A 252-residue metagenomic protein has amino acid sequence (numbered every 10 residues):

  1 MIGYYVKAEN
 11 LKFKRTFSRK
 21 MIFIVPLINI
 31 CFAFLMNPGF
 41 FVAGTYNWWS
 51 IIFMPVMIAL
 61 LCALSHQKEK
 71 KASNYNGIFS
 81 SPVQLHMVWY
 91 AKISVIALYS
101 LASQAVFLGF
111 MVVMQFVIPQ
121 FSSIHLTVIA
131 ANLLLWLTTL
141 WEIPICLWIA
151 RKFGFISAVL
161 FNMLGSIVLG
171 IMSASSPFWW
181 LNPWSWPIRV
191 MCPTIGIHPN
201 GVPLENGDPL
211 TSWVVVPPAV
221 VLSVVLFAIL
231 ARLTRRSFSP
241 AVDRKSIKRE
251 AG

Functional and structural regions predicted by a protein language model:
M1-F23, P240-G252: Aromatic- and glycine-rich beta-strand/loop motifs that create alpha-glucan
R15-P38, W48-L61, A158-S173, L222 (+1 more regions): Hydrophobic alpha-helical transmembrane segments of multi-pass membrane transport/permease proteins
P26-M57, S94-F155, P209-V214: Secretory targeting signals
F40, L164-I247: Terminal transmembrane helical anchor/hairpin motif
I58-C62, E142-C146, I229-L230, T234: Hydrophobic/aromatic residues in alpha-helical transmembrane segments
S65-L98: Helix-loop-helix units of permease transmembrane domains in multi-pass membrane transporters, especially ABC
S65-S73, L140-V168: Cytoplasmic juxtamembrane interface segments
